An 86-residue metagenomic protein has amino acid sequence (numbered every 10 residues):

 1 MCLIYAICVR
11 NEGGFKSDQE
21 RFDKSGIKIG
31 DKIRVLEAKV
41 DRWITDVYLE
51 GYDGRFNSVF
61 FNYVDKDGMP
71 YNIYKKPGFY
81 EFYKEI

Functional and structural regions predicted by a protein language model:
C2-P70: Basic/aromatic-rich interaction segments and small domains that mediate binding to polyanionic partners
Y71-I86: Long, low-complexity intrinsically disordered regions
